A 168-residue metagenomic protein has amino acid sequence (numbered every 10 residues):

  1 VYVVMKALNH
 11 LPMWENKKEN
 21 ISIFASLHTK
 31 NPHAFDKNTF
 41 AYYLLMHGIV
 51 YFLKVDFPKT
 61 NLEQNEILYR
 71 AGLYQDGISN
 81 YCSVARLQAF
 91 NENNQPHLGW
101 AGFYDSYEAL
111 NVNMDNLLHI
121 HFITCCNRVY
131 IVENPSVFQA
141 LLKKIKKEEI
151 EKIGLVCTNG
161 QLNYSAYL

Functional and structural regions predicted by a protein language model:
V1-C157, L162-Y167: Nucleic-acid enzyme cleavage-core boundary/entry regions
